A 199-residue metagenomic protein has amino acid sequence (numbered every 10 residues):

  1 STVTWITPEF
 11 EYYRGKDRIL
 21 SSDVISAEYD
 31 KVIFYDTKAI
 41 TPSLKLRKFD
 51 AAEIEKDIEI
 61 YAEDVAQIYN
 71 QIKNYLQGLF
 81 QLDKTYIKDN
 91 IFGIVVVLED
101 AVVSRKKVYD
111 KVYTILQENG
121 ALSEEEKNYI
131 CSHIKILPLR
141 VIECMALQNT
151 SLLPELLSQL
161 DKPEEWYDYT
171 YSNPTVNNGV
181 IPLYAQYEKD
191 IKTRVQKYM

Functional and structural regions predicted by a protein language model:
T2-A27: A short acidic/basic microdomain associated with nuclease active sites
T2-P8, L79-D89, R105: Acidic/polar loop patches that form or flank catalytic/metal-binding clefts of enzymes that bind anionic ligands
F10-R14, E28, A39-T41, V95-D100: Short, flexible loop/turn elements at secondary-structure junctions
L20, K31, D89-N90: Residues at beta-strand starts and edge strands
S26-L46: Active-site beta-strand-loop-beta-strand hairpin of nuclease catalytic cores that positions key catalytic residues
I33-Y35, F92-I94, L137: Hydrophobic/aromatic beta-strand patches that form the interior of the parallel beta-sheet core in alpha/beta enzyme
A39-I94: Catalytic cores of nucleic-acid endonucleases
V96-M199: Polybasic (Lys/Arg-rich)
